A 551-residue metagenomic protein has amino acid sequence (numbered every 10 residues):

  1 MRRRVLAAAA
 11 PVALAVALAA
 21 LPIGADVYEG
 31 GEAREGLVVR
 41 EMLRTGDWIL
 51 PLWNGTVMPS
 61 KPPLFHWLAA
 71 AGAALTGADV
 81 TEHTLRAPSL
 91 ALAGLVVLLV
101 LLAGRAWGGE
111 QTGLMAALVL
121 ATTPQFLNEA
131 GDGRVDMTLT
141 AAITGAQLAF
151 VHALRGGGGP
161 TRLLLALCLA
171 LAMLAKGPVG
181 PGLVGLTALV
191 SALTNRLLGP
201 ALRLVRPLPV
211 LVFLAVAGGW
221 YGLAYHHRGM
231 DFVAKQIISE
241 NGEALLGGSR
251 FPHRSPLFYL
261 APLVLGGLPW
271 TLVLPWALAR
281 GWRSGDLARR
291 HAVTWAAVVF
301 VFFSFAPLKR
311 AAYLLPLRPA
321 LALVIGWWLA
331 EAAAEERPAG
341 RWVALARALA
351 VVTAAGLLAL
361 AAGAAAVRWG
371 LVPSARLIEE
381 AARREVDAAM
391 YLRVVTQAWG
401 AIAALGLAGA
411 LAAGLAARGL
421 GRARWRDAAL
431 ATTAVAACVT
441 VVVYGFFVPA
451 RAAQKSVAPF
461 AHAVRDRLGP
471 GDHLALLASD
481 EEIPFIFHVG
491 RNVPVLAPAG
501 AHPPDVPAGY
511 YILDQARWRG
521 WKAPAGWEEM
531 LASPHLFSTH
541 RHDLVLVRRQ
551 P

Functional and structural regions predicted by a protein language model:
M1-R2, P551: Short, intrinsically disordered terminal tails adjacent to the first/last structured region
R2-R341, W369, I486, H535-D543: Membrane-integral, polyisoprenol-dependent glycosyltransferases of the GT-C/oligosaccharyltransferase superfamily
L163, L167, R280-P551: Membrane-embedded architecture of ER/inner-membrane glycosylation machinery
